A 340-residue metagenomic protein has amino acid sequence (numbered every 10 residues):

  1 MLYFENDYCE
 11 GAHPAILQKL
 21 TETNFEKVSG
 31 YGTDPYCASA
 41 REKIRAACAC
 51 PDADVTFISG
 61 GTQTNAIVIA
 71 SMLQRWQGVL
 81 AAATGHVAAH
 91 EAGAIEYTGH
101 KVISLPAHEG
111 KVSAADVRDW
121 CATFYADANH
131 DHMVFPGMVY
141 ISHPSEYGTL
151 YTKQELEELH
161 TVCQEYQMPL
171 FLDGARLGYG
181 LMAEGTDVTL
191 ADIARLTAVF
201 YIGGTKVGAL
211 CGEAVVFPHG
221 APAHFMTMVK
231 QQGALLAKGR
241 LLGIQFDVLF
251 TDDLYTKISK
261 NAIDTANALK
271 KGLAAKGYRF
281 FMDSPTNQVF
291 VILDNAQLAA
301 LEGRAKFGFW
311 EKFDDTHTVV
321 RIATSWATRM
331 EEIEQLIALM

Functional and structural regions predicted by a protein language model:
H13-G61, A83-A88, A94: Conserved N-terminal alpha-helix of the aminotransferase class I/II PLP-enzyme fold
S71-A89, R118: Conserved PLP-anchoring active-site segment centered on the Schiff-base-forming lysine
Q74-W76, N267, G272-M340: Conserved C-terminal alpha-helix-loop-beta "cap" of PLP-dependent enzymes that closes/shapes the active-site mouth
G99-P144, Y151-E158: PLP-dependent aminotransferase-class I/II
V102-I103, L170-L172, F280, F307: Hydrophobic beta-strand scaffold residues
H108, F135-P136, S142, L150 (+2 more regions): Active-site C-terminal subdomain of aminotransferase-like
Y151-A183: Catalytic PLP-binding core of fold-type I/II PLP enzymes
